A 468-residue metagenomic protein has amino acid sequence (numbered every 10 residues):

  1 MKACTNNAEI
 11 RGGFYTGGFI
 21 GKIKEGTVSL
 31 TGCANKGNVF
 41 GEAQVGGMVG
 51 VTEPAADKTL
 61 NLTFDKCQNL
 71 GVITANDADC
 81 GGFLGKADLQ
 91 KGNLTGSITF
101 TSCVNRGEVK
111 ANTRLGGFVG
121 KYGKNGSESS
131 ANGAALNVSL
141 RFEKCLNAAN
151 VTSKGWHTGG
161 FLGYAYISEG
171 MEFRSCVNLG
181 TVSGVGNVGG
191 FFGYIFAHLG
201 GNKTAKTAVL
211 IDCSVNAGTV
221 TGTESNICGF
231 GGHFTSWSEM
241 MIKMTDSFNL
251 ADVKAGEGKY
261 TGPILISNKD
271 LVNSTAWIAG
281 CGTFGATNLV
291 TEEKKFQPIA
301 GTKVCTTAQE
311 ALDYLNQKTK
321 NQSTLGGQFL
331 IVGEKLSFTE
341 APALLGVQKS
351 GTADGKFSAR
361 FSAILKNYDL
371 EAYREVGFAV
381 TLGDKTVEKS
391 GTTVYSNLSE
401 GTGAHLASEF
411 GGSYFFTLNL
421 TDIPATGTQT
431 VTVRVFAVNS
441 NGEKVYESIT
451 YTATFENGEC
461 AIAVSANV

Functional and structural regions predicted by a protein language model:
M1-A341: Predominantly extracellular beta-rich ligand-binding scaffolds that present long acidic/polar faces for carbohydrate
A341-V468: Short, surface-exposed linear motifs at loops/turns and structural transition points
